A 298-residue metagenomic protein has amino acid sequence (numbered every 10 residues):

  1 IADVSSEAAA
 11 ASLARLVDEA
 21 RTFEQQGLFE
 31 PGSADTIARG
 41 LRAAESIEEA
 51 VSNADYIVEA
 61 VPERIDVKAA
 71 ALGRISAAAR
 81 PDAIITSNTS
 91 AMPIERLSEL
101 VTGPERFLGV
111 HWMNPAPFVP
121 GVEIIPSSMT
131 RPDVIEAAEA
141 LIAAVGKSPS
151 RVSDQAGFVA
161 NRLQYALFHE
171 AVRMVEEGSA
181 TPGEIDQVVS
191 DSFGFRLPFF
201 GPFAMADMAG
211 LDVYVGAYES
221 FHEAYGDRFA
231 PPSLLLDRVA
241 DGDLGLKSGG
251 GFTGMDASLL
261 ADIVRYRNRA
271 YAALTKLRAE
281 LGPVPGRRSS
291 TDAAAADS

Functional and structural regions predicted by a protein language model:
I1: Conserved SAM-binding motif I beta-strand of class I
V4-A8, E24-I85, M92: Rossmann-like NAD(P)-binding element
S5, E30, R131, A180-E184: Helix N-cap / loop-to-helix initiation motif
A11-T22: Short alpha-helix adjacent to the SAM-binding motif of class I
S12, I75, L97-S98: Hydrophobic packing residues within well-ordered alpha-helices of enzyme cores
E19, P120-G121, L167-A171, G216-F221: A general alpha-helix detector
I84-D154, N161-R162: Rossmann-fold dinucleotide-binding core
K147-D154, E177, P182-S298: NAD(P)-dependent Rossmann-like dehydrogenase/reductase catalytic/cofactor-binding core
